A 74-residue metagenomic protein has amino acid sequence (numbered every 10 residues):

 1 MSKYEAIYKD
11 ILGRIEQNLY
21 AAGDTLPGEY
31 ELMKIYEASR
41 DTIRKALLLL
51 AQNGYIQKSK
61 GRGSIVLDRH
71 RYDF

Functional and structural regions predicted by a protein language model:
M1-A38, K45-L48, Q52, Q57 (+1 more regions): Extreme N-terminal segment that seeds HTH/winged-HTH DNA-binding domains in transcriptional regulators
G28, R62-D68: Minor-groove-contacting beta-hairpin "wing" of winged helix-turn-helix DNA-binding domains
I43, K60-G61: Hydrophobic alpha-helical segments
